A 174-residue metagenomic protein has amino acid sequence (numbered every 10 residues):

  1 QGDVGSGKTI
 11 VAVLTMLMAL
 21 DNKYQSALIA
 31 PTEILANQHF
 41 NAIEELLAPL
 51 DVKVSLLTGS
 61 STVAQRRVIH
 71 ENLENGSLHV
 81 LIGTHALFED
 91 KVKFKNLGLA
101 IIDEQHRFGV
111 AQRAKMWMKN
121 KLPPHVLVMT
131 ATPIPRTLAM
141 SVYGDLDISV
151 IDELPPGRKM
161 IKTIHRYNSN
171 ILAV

Functional and structural regions predicted by a protein language model:
Q1, G83, I101-I102: Hydrophobic residues in beta-strands of the RecA-like P-loop NTPase core, especially within AAA+ ATPase
K8-T9: Conserved lysine of the Walker
L14-F40, A48-K53: Conserved SF1/SF2 helicase motif Ia
K23-A27, K53, G76-V80, N96-L99 (+2 more regions): Loop/turn-to-beta-strand initiation segments
L35-N72: Conserved helix-turn-beta segment of the N-terminal RecA-like "Helicase ATP-binding" lobe in SF1/SF2 helicases
S60-L81, F88-L97: Conserved motor-coupling elements within RecA-like helicase/translocase cores
N72, L87-V128: SF2 helicase catalytic motif II
D145-V174: Conserved interdomain linker/interface between the two RecA-like ATPase lobes of SF2 helicase motors
